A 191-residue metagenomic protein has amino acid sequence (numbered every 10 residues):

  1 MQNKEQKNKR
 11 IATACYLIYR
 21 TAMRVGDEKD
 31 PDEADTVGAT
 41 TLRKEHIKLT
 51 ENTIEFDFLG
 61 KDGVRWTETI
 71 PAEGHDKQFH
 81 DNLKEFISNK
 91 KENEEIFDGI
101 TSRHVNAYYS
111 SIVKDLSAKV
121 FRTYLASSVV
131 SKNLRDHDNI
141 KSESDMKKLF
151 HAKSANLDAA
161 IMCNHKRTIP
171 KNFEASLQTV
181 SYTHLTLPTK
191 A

Functional and structural regions predicted by a protein language model:
M1-V37: Basic, Lys/Arg- and aromatic-enriched nucleic-acid-binding interface segment
K7, H75-H80, M162, P170 (+1 more regions): Extended alpha-helical coiled-coil/alpha-solenoid scaffold regions of eukaryotic nuclear gene-expression machinery
D30-I47, V129: Hydrophobic/aromatic-rich, well-ordered segments within soluble, folded domains that form packed cores
L42-E68: Conserved tyrosine-mediated DNA breakage-rejoining catalytic core shared by Y-recombinases
L59-I100, Y108: Basic, alpha-helical nucleic-acid-contacting "clamp/cap" segments
E85-E95, R103-R122, A126-A175: Short, basic (Lys/Arg/His-rich) helix/loop patches that form interaction surfaces in the mid-to-C-terminal regions
T183-T189: Conserved small/polar residues in nucleotide/adenosyl-binding loops
